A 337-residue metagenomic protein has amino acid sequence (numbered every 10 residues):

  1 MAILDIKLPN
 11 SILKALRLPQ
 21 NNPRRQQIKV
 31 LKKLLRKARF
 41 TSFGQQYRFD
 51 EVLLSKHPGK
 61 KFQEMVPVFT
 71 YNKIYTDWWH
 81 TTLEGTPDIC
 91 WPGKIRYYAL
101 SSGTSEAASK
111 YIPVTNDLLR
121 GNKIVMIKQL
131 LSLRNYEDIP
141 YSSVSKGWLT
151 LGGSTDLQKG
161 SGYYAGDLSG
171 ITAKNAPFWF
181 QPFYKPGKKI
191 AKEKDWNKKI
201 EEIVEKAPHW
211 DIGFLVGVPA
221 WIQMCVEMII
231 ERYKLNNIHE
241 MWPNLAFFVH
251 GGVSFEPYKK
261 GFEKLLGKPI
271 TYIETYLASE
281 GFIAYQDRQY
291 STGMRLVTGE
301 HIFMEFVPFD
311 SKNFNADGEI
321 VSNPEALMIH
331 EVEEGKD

Functional and structural regions predicted by a protein language model:
M1-D50, E84-G85, S169-D337: Active-site glycine/GP-rich loop and adjacent strand/helix microenvironment that borders small-molecule binding pockets
R25, K29-Y98, S109-D117, G121 (+2 more regions): Active-site diphosphate/adenylate-binding microenvironment
H57, G121-I124, H330-D337: Short, surface-exposed linear segments at secondary-structure transitions and domain or protein termini
Y98-L100, F303: Conserved beta-strand and immediately adjacent loop positions that scaffold enzyme active sites
S102-A108: Glycine-rich phosphate-binding P-loop
Y111-P113, D117-V125, F248-V249, Y272 (+1 more regions): Long, hydrophobic, well-ordered secondary-structure blocks that form the structural core and pocket-lining surfaces
S132-F178, I190: Conserved AMP-binding loop of ANL adenylate-forming enzymes
